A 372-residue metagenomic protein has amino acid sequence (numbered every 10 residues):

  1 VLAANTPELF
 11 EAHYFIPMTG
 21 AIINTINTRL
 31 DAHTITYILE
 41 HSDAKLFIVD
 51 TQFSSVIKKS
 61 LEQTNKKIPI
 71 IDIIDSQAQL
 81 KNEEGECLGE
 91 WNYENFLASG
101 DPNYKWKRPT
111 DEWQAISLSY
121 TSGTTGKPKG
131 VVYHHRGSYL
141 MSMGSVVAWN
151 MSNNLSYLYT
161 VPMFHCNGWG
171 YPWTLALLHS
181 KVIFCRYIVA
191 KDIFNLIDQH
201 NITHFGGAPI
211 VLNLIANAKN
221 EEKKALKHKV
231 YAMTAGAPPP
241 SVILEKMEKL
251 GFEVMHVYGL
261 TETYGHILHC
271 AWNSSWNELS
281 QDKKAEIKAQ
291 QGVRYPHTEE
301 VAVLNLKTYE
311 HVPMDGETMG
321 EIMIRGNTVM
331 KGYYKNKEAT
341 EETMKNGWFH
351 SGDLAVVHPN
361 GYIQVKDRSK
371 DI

Functional and structural regions predicted by a protein language model:
V1-L30, I372: Conserved AMP-binding/adenylate-forming
A4, V49-K59, A78, V161 (+4 more regions): Adenylate-forming
F10, Y14-T19, H41, H165 (+1 more regions): Short hydrophobic alpha-helices that are characteristic scaffold elements of the AMP-binding
M18-A98: Structural core segment of the AMP-binding/adenylate-forming
D72-I73, G85-W91, L97-Y120, K127 (+1 more regions): Conserved pre-ATP/AMP-binding loop-to-beta segment of ANL
I116-L140: Conserved AMP-binding A3 loop
Y139-S156, F164-H204, L214-K219, E300: Conserved AMP-binding/adenylation subdomain of ANL enzymes
S180, D198, V230-A232, P239-V257 (+2 more regions): Conserved AMP-binding/adenylate-forming
